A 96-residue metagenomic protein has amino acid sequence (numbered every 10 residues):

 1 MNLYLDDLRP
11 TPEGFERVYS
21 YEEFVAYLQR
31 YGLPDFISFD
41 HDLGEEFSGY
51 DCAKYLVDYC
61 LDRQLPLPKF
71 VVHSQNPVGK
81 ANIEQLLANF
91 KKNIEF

Functional and structural regions predicted by a protein language model:
M1-F96: Catalytic phosphate/metal-binding cores of nucleic-acid and nucleotide-processing enzymes, i.e., regions that mediate
